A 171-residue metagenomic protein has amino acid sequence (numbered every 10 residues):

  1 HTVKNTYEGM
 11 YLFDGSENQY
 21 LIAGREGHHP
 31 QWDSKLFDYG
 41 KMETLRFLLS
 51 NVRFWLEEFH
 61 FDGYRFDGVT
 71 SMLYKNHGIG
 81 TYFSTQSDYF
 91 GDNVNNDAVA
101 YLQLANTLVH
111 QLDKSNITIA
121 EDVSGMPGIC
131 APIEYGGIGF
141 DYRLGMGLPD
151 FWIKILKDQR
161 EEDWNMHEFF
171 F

Functional and structural regions predicted by a protein language model:
H1-N93: Substrate-binding/active-site clefts of carbohydrate-active enzymes
H60-D62, H77-F171: Conserved alpha/beta catalytic core and glycan-binding cleft of carbohydrate-active enzymes
